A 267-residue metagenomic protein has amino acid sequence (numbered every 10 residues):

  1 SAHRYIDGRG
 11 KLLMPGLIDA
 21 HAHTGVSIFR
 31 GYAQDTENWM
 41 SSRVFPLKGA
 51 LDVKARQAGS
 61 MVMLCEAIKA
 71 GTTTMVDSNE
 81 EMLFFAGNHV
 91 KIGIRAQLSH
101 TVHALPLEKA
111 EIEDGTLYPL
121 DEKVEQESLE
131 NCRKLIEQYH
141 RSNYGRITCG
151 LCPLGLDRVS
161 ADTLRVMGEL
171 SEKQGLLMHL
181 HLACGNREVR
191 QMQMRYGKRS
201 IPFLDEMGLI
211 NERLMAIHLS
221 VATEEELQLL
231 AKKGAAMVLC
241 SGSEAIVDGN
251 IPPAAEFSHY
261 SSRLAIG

Functional and structural regions predicted by a protein language model:
A2-W39, M61-L64, I68-K69: Replace "His-x-His-based motif
G10, H21, G71, H89 (+5 more regions): Divalent metal-coordination and catalytic microenvironments
R30-I94, E127-Y144: Alpha-helical scaffold segments that flank or form the walls of functional sites
A67, H89, S171, L204 (+2 more regions): Generic structural signal for hydrophobic
T72, I94, G175, G234-A235: A structural motif
M75-V76, M178, L264: Hydrophobic residues within beta-strands of alpha/beta enzymes
A86-S220: Metal-coordinating catalytic core of metallo-dependent amide/deamination hydrolases
L209-G267: Active-site-adjacent C-terminal substructures of enzyme catalytic domains
